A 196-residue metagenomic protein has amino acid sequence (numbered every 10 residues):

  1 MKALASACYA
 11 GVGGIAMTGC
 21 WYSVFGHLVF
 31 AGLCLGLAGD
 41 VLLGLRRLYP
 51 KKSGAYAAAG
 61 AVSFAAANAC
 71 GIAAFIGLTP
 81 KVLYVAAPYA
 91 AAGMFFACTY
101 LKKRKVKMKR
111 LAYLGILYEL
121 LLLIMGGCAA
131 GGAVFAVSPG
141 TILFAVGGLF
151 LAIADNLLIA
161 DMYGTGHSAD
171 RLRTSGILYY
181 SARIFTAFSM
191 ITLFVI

Functional and structural regions predicted by a protein language model:
M1-I196: Polytopic alpha-helical membrane-helix bundles and their juxtamembrane interface segments in multi-pass membrane
